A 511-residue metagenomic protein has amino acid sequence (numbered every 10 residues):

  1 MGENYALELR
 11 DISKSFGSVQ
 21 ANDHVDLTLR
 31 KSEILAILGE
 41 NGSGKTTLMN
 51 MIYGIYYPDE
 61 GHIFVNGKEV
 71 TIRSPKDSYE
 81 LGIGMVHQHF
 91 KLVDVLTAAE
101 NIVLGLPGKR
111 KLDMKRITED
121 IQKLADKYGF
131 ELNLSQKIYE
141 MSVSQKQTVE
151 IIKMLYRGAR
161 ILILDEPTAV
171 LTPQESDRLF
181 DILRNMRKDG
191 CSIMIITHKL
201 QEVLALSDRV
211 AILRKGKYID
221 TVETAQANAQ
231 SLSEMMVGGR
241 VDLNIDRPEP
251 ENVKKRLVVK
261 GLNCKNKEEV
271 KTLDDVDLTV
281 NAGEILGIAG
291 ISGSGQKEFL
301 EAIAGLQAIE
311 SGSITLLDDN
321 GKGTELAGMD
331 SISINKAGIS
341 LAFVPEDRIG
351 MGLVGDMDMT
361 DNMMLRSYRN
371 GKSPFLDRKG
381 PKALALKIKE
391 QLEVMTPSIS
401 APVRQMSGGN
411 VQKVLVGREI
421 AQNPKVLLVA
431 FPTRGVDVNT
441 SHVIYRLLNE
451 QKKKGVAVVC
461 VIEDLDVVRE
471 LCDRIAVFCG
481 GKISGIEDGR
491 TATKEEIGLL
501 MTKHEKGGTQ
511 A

Functional and structural regions predicted by a protein language model:
G2-A511: Glycine-rich phosphate-binding loops of nucleotide-dependent enzymes
